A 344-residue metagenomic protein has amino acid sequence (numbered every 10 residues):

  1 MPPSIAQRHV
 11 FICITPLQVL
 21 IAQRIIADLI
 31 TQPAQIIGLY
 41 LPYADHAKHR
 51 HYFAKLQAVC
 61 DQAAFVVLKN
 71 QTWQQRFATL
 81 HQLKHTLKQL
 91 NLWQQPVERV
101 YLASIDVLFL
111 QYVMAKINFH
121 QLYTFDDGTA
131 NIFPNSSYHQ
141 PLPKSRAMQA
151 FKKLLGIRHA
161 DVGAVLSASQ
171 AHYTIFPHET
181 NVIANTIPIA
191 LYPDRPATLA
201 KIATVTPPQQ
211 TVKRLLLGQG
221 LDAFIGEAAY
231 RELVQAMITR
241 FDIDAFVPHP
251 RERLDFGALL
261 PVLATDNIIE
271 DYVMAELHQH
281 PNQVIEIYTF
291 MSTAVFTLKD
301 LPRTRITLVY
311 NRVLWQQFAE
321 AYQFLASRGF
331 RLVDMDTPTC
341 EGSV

Functional and structural regions predicted by a protein language model:
I5-V10: Extreme N-terminal starter segment of soluble prokaryotic enzymes
F11-L154, A294-T297: Active-site and donor-binding regions of nucleotide-sugar-utilizing enzymes
Q35-Y43, Y123-D126, H172-I175, D244-H249 (+1 more regions): Short internal beta-strands
A44-Y52, F109-L110, I132-F133, A223-I225 (+3 more regions): Short, charged/polar "capping" segments at the starts of alpha-helices and the immediately preceding loops
F125-D126, I132-L215: A nucleotide-sugar donor-handling region in carbohydrate enzymes
A197-T204, Q209-P248, E252: Conserved catalytic-core segment of nucleotide-activated headgroup transferases in glycan assembly
P250-L301, Y322: Donor nucleotide-activated moiety binding/catalytic core segment of transferases that use nucleotide-activated donors
A294-G342: Catalytic binding pocket for nucleotide-activated donors in carbohydrate/polymer assembly enzymes
